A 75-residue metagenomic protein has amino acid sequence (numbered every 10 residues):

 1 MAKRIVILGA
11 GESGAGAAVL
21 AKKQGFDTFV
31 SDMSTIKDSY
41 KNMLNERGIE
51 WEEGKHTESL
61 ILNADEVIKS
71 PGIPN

Functional and structural regions predicted by a protein language model:
M1-N75: N-terminal leader/targeting and accessory segments in enzymes
